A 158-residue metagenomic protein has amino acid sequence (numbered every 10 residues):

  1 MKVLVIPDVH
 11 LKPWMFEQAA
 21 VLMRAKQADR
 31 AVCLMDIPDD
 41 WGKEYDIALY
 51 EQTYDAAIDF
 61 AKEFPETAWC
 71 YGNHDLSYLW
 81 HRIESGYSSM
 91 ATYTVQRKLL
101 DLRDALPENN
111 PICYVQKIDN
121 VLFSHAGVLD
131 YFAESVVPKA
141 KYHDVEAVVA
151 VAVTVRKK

Functional and structural regions predicted by a protein language model:
M1-L4: Extreme N-terminal starter segment of soluble prokaryotic enzymes
I6, L11-R97: Core catalytic region of metal-dependent phosphoesterases/phosphodiesterases, especially metallo-beta-lactamase-like
M90-K158: Active-site-proximal loop/helix segment associated with metal-binding centers of metalloenzymes
